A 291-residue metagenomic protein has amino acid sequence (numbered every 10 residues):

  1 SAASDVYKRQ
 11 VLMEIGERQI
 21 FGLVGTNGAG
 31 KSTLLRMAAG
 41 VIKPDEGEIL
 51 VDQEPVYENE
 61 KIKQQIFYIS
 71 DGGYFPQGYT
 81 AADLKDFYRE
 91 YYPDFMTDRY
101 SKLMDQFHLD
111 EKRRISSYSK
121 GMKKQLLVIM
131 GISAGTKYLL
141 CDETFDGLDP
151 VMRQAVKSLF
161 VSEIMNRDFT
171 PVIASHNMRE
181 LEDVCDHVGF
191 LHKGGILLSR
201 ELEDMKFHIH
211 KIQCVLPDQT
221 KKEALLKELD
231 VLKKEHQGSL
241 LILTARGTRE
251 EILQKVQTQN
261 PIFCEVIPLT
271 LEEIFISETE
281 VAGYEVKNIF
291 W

Functional and structural regions predicted by a protein language model:
A2-Y7: Short, small-residue-biased leader/transition segments that mark boundaries at the very start of proteins
F21-T26: The feature captures the beta-strand-to-loop junction immediately N-terminal to the Walker
A39: Helix-to-loop junction immediately C-terminal to a conserved catalytic motif
G47-I62: Conserved ABC transporter NBD signature motif
S70-L126: ABC-family P-loop ATPase nucleotide-binding domains
L139-E143: Catalytic Walker B motif of ABC-type/P-loop ATPase nucleotide-binding domains
V156-G247: ABC transporter nucleotide-binding domain
H210-V286, W291: Short, charged/small-residue-rich alpha-helical element at the C-terminal edge of ABC transporter nucleotide-binding
